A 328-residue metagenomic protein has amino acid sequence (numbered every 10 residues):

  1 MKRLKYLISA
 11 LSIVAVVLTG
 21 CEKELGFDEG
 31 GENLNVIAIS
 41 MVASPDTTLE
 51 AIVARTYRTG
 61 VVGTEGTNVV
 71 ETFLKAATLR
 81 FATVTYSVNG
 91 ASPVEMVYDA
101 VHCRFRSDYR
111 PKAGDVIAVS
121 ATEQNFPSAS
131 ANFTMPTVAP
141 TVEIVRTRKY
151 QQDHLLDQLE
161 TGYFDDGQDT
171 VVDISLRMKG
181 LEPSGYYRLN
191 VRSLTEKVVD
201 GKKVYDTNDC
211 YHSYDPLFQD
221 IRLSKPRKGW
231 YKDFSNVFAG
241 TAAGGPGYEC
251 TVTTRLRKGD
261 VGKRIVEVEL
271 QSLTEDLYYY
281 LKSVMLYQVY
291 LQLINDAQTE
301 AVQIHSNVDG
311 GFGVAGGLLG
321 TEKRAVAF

Functional and structural regions predicted by a protein language model:
M1-I8: Bacterial N-terminal signal peptides that target proteins for export
V17-G20: C-terminal motif of bacterial Sec signal peptides marking the signal peptidase cleavage site
E22-F328: A sequence/structural signal for flexible, mid-protein segments enriched in small/helix-disrupting residues
